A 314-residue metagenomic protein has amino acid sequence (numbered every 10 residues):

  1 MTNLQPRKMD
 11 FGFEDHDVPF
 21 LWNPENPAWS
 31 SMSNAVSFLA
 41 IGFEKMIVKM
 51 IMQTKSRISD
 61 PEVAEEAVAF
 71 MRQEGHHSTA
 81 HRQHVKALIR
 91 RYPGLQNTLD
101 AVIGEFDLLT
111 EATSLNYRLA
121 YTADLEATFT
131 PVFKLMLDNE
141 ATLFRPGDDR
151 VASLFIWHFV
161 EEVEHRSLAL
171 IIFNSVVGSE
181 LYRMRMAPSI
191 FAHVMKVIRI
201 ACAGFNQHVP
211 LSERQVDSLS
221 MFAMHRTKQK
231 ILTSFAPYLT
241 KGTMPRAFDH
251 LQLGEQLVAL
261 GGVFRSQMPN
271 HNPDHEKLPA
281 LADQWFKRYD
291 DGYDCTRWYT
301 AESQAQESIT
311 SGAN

Functional and structural regions predicted by a protein language model:
M1-N314: Non-heme di-metal
